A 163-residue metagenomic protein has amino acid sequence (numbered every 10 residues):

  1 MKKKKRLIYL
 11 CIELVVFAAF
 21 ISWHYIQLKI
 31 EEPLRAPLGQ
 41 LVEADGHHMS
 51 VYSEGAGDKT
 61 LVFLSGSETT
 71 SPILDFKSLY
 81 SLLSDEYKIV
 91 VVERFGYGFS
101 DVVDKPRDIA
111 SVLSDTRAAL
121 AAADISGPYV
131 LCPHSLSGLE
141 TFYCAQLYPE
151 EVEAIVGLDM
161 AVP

Functional and structural regions predicted by a protein language model:
K2-L61, D85-Y87: Alpha/beta-hydrolase fold catalytic core
H47-F99: Conserved HGGG/HGGXW glycine-rich cap/lid loop of the alpha/beta-hydrolase fold
D75, L79, V112-T116, S137: Stable alpha-helical elements in mature extracytoplasmic
S78-L82, P106-D108, Y148-P149: Glycine-rich, phosphate-binding/catalytic loops in enzymes
R94-C132: Active-site loop/oxyanion-hole signature of alpha/beta-hydrolase fold enzymes
S126-P163: Conserved hydrolase catalytic core segment
